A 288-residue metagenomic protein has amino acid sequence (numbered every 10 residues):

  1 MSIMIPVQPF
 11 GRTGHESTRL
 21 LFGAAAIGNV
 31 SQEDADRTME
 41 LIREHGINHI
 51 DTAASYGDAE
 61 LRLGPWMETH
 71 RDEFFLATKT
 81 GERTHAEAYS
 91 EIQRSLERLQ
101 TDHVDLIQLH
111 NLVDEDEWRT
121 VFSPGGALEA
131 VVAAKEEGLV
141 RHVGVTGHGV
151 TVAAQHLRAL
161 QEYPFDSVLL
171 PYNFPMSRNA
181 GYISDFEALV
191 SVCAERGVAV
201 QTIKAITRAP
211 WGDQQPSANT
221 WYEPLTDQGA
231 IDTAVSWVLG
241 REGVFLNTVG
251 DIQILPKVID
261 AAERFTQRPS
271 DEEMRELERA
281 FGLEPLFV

Functional and structural regions predicted by a protein language model:
M1-F74: N-terminal binding-site loop/beta-alpha segment at the start of enzyme catalytic domains that lines or forms
F10, F22, I42, I50 (+10 more regions): Conserved, mostly hydrophobic/aromatic
G11-E16, R43-E44, G64-D72, Q93-D102 (+3 more regions): Acidic (Asp/Glu)-rich catalytic clusters
V30-I42, H85-Q100, V150-L160, A230-V235: Short, acidic/polar
E44-I47, T101-V104, V140, F165 (+1 more regions): A structural motif
D58, L112-V288: Beta/alpha (TIM)-barrel catalytic core signal, keyed to glycine-rich beta->alpha loops juxtaposed to Asp/Glu that bind
E73-T84, L106-H110, L170-Y172: A short, structured active-site edge motif that brings together acidic residues
L96-R119: Active-site groove signature of glycoside hydrolases
